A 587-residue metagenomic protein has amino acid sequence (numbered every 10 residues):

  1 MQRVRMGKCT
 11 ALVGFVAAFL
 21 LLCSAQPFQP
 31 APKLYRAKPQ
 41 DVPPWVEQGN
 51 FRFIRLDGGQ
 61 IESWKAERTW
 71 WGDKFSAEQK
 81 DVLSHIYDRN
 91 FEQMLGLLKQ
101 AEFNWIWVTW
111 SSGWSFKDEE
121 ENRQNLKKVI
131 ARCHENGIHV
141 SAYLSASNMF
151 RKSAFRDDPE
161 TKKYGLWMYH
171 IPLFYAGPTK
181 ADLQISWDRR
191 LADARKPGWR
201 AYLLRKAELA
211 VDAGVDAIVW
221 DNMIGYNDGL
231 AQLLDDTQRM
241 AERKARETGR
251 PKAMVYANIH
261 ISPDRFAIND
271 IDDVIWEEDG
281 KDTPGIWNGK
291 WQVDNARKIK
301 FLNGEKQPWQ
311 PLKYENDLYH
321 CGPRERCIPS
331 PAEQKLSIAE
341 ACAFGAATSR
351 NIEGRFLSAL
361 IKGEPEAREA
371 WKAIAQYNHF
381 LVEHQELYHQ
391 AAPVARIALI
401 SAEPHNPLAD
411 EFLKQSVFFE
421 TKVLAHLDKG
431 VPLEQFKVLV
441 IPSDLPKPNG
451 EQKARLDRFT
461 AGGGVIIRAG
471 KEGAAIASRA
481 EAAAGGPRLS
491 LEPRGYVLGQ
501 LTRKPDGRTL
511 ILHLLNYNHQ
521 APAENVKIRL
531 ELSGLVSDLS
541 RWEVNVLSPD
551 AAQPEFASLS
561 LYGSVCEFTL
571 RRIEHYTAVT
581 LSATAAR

Functional and structural regions predicted by a protein language model:
A11-C23: Bacterial N-terminal signal peptides
F28-A31, Q40-D41, L204, A231-K252 (+3 more regions): Carbohydrate-binding surfaces of carbohydrate-active enzymes
R52-L56, I106-V108, V140-A142, I218-W220 (+4 more regions): Hydrophobic faces of well-ordered beta-strands that scaffold small-molecule active sites in alpha/beta enzyme cores
R52-Y87, V108-R123, Q184-A201, M223-A231 (+4 more regions): The substrate-binding groove and active-site-proximal loops of carbohydrate-active enzymes, especially glycoside
T69-D88, A142-A213: Active-site-adjacent "subsite" loops/lids of carbohydrate-active enzymes
F75-K99, P197-A210, N258-I268, S330-I338 (+1 more regions): Short, acidic/polar
L83-S112, A210-D216, S337-T348, Q415: Catalytic domains of carbohydrate-active enzymes, especially glycoside hydrolases
M94-L95, V108-N148, G229-D236: Aromatic-lined substrate-binding rim segments of carbohydrate-active enzymes
